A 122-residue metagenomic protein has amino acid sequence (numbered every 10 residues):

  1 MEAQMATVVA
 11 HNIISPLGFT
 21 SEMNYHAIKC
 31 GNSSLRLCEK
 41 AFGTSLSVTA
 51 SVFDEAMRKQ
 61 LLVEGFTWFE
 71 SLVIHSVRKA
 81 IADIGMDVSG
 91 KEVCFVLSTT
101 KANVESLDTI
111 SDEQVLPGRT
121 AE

Functional and structural regions predicted by a protein language model:
M1-E122: Conserved "HGTGT" condensation-loop signature of ketosynthase/thiolase-family condensing enzymes that catalyze
